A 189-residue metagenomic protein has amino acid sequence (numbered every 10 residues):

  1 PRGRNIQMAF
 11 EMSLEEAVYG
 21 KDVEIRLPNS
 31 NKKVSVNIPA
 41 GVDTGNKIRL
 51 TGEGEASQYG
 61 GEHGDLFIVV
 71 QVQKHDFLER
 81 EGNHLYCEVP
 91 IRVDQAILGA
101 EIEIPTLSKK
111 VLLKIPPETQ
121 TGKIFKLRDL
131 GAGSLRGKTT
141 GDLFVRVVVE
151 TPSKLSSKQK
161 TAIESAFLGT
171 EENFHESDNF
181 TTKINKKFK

Functional and structural regions predicted by a protein language model:
P1-K189: Non-catalytic interaction modules of co-chaperones and other macromolecular assembly/maintenance factors
